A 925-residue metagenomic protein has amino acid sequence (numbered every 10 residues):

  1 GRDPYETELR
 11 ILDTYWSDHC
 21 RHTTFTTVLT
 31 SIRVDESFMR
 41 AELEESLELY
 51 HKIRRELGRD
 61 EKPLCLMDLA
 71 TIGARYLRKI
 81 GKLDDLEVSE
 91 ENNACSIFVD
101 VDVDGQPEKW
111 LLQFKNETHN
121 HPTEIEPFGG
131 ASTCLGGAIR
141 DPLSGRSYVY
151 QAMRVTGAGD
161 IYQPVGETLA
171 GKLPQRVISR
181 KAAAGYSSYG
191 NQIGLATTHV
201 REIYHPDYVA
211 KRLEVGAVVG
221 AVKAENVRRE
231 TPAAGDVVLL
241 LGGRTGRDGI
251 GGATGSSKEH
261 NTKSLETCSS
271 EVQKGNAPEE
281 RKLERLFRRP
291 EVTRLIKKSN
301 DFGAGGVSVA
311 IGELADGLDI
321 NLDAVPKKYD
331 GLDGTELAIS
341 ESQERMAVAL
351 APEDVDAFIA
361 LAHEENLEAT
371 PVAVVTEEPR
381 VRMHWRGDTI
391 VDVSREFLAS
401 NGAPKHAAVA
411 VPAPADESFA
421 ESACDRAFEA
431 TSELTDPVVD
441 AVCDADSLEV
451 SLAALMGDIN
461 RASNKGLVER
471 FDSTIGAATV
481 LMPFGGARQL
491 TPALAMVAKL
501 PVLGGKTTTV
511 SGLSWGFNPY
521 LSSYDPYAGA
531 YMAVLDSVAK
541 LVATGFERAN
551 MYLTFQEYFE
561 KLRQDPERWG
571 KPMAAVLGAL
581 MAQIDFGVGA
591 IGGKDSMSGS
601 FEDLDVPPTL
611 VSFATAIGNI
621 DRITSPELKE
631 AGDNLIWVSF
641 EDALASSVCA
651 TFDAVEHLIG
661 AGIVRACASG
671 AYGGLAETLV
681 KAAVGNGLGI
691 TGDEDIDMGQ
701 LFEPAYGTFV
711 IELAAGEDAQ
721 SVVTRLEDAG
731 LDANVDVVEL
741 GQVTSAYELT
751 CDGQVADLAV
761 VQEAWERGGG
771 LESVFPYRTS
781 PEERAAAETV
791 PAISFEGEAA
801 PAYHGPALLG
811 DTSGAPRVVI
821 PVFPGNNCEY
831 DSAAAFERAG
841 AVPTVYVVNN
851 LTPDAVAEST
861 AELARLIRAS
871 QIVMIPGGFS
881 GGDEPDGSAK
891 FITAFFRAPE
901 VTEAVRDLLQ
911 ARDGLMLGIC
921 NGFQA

Functional and structural regions predicted by a protein language model:
G1-G881, F895-R906: Glycine/proline-enriched, intrinsically flexible loops and inter-domain linkers
S880-A925: Cysteine-nucleophile active-site neighborhood
